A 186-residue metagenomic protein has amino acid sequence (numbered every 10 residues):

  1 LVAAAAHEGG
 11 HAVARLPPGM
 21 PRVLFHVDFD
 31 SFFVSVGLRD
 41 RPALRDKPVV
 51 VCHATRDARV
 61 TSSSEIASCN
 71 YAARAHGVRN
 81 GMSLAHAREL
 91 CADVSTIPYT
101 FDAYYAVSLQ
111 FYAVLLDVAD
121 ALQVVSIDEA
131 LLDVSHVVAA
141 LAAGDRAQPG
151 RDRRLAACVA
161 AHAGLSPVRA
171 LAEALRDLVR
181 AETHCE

Functional and structural regions predicted by a protein language model:
L1-V168, E173-T183: Residues that scaffold, gate, or flank divalent-cation-dependent active/transport sites
